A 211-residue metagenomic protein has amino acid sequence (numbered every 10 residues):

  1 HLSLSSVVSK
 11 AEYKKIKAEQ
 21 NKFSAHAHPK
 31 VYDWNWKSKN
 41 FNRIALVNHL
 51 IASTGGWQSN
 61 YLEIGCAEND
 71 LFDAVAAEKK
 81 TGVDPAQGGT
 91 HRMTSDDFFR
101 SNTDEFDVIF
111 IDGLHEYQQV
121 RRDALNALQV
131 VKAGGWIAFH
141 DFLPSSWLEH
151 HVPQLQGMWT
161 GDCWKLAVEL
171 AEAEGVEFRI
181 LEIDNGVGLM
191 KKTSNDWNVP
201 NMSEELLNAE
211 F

Functional and structural regions predicted by a protein language model:
H1-F110, L114-F211: A short alpha-helical cap/connector motif
